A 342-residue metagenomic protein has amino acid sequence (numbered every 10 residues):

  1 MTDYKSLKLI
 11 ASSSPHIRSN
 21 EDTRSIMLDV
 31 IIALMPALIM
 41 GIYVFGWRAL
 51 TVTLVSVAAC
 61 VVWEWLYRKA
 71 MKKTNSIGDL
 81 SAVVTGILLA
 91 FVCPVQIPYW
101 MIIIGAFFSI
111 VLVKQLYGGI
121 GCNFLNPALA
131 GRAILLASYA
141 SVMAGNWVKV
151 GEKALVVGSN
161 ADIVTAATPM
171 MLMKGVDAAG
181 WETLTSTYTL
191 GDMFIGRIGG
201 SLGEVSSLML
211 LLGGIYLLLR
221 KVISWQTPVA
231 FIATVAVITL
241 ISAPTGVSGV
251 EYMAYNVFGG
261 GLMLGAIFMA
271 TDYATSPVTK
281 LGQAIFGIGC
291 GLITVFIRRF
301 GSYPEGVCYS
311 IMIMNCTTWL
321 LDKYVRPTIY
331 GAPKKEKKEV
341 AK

Functional and structural regions predicted by a protein language model:
M1-V61, A341-K342: N-terminal signal-anchor module of multipass membrane proteins
D29-A37, V52-E64, S81-G86, A90 (+15 more regions): Alpha-helical transmembrane segments in multi-pass membrane proteins
G46-A58, Q96-G105, M193-S207, V250-L262: Structural signature of hydrophobic alpha-helical transmembrane segments
V62-K73, I110-G121, L212-K221, I267-T275: C-terminal ends of transmembrane helices
A82, I87-V92, I97-G158: Membrane-interface helix-loop-helix junctions at boundaries between adjacent transmembrane segments
F124-A128, M253-G260, Q283, G301-M314: Loop-to-transmembrane alpha-helix initiation sites
P127-L211: Long hydrophobic alpha-helical segments that form multi-pass transmembrane helix bundles in integral membrane proteins
P228-A233, V237-K280: A beta-strand-loop signature enriched in Asp, Gly, Thr, and Trp that corresponds to the sialidase/neuraminidase Asp-box
